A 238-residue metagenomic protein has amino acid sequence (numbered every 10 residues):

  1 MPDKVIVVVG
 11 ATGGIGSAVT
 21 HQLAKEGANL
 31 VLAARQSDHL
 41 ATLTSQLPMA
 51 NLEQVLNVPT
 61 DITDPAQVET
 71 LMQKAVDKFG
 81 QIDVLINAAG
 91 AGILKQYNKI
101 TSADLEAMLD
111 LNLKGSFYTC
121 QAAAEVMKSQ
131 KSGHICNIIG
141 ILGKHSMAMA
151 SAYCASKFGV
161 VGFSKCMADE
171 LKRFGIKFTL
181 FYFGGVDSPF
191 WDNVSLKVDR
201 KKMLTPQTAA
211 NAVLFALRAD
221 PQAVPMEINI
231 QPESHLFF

Functional and structural regions predicted by a protein language model:
T12-G13: Conserved glycine-rich cofactor-binding loop
E26-L43: Conserved glycine-rich Rossmann-like NAD(P)H-binding loop of the short-chain dehydrogenase/reductase
P59-T70, S102: The beta1-alpha1 cofactor-binding region of Rossmann-like NAD(H)/NADP(H)-dependent oxidoreductases
Q96-Y97, D104-L109: Substrate-binding pocket helix/loop in short-chain dehydrogenase/reductase
C120, S156: Active-site helix of classical SDR
G140: Residue(s) in the substrate-gating loop at a strand-loop-helix junction that position the organic substrate next
F174-I176, L180-F181, S188, V198-F238: C-terminal helical subdomain
